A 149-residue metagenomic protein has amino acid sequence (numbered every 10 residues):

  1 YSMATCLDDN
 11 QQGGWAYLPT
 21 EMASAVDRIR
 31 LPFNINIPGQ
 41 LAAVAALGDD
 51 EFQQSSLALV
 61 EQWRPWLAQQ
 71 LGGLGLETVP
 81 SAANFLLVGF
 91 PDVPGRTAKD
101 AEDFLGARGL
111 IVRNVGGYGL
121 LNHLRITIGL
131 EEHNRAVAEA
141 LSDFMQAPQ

Functional and structural regions predicted by a protein language model:
Y1, V88-G89, V112-V115: Thr-Gly-centered strand-to-loop micro-motif
Y1-V79: PLP-dependent aminotransferase class I/II
A4-T5, N84, E131: Short, solvent-exposed loop/turn segments at secondary-structure junctions
A4-T5, V93, G116-Y118: Short polar/acidic secondary-structure junctions
C6, A42, L87-V88, L121-N122: Short secondary-structure capping/turn micro-motifs that flank functional sites
Y17, L87-G89, T127-G129: Short hydrophobic/aromatic beta-strand micro-patches that form the beta-sheet surface supporting nucleotide- or nucleic
E61, G72-R108, L124: Conserved PLP-binding catalytic core of the aspartate aminotransferase-like
D100-R108, R113, G117-Q149: PLP-dependent enzyme catalytic core of the Aspartate aminotransferase-like
